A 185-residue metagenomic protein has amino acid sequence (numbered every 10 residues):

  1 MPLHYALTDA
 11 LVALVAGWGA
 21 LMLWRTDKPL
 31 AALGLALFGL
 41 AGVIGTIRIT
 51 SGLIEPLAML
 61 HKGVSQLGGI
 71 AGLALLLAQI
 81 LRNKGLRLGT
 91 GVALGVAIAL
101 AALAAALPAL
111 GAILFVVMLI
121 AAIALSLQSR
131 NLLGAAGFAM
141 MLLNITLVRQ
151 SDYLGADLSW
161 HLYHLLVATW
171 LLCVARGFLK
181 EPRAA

Functional and structural regions predicted by a protein language model:
M1-L37, T46-G63, L73-A185: Polytopic alpha-helical membrane-helix bundles and their juxtamembrane interface segments in multi-pass membrane
